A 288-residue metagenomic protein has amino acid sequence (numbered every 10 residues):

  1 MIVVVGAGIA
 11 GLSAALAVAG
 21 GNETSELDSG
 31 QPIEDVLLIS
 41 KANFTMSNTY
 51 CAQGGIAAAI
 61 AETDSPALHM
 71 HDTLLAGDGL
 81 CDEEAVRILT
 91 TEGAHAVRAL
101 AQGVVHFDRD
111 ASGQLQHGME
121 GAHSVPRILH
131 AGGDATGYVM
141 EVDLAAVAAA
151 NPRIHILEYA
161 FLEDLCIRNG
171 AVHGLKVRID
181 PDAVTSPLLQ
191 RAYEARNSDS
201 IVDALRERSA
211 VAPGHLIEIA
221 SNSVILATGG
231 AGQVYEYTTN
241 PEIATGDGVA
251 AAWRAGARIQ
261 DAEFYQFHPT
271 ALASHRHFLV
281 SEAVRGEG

Functional and structural regions predicted by a protein language model:
M1-H71, T136-G288: Residues forming the flavin
G6, E84-I88, G132: A short N-terminal beta->alpha junction/helix N-cap motif
C51, M70-G77, A122-R127: Acidic/polar active-site rim loop that often engages polyanionic ligands
A76-H117, G121: Rossmann-like flavin
G79-E83, Q114-V142, G232-E236: Helix-loop-beta segment of a Rossmann-like dinucleotide-binding subdomain
G79-L80, G93, V97, H123-S124 (+3 more regions): Short amphipathic alpha-helical patches
G93, G132, A283-R285: Short, intrinsically disordered/low-complexity patches at protein termini and at juxtamembrane boundaries
